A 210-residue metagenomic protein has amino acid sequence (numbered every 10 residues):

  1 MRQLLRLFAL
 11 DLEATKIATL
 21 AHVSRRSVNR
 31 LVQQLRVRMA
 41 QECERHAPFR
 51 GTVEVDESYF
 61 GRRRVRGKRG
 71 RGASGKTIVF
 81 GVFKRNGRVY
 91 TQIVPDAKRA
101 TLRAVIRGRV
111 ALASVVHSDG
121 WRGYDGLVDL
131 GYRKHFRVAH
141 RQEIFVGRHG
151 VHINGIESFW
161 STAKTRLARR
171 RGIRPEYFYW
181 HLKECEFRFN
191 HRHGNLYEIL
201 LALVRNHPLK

Functional and structural regions predicted by a protein language model:
M1-K210: Residue-level recognition of single "structural anchor" positions that define or cap local secondary structure
